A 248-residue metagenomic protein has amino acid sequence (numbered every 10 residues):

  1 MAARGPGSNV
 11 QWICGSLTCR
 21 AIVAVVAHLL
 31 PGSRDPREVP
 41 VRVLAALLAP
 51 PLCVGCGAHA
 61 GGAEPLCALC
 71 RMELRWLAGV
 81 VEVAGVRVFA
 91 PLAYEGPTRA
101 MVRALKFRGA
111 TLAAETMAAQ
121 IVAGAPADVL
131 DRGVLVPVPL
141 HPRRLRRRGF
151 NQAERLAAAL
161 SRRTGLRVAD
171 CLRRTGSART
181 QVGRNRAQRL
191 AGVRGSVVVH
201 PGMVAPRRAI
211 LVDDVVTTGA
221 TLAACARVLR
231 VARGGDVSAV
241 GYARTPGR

Functional and structural regions predicted by a protein language model:
M1-R248: Glycine-rich phosphate/pyrophosphate-handling loop used in enzymes and phosphotransfer proteins
